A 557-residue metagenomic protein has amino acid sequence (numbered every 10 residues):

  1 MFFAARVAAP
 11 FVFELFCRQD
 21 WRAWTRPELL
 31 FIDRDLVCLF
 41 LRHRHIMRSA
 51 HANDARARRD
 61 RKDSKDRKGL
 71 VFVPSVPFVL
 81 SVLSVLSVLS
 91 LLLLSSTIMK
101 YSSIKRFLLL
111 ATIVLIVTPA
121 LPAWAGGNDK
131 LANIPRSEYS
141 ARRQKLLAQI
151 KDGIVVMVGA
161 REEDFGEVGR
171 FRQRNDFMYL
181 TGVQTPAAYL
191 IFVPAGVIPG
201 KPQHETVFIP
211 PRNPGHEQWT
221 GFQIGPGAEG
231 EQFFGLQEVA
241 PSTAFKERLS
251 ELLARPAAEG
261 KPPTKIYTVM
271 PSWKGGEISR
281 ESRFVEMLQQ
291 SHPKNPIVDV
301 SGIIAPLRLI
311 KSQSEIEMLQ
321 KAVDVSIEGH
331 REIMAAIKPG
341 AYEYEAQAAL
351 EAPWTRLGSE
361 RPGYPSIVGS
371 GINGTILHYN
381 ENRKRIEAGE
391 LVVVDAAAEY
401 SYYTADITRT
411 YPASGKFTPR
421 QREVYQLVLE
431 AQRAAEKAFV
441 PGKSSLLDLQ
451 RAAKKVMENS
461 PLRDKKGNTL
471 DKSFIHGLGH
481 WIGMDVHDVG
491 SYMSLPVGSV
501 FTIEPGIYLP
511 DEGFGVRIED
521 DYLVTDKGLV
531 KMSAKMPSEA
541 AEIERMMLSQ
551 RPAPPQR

Functional and structural regions predicted by a protein language model:
M1-T112, V117-P119: Intrinsic disorder/low-complexity segments
R56, K65-R67, M99-L108, A123-R557: Active-site neighborhoods and metal-handling regions in enzymes and metal-associated proteins
